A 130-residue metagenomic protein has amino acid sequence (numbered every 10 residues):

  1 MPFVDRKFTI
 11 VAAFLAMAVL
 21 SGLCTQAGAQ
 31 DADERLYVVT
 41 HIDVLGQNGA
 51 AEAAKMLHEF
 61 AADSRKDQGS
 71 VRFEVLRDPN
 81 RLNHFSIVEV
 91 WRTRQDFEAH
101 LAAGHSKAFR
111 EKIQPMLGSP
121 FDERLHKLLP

Functional and structural regions predicted by a protein language model:
P2-F14: Bacterial N-terminal signal peptides that target proteins for export
V11-A12, A27, I42, Q95: Serine/threonine-rich, low-complexity intrinsically disordered segments
V19-L36, E74-R81, F109-P130: Glycine-rich beta-strand-turn "strand-cap" elements at beta-sheet edges
R35-D43, E74-L101: Short, well-ordered beta-strand segments in beta-rich or mixed alpha/beta enzyme and ligand-binding folds
D43-A53: Short, surface-exposed ligand-recognition loops at beta-strand->loop->(often short) alpha-helix junctions that present
E59, D63-V71, V90-R124: An amphipathic, aromatic/His-enriched active-site/gating alpha helix that lines ligand/cofactor pockets
